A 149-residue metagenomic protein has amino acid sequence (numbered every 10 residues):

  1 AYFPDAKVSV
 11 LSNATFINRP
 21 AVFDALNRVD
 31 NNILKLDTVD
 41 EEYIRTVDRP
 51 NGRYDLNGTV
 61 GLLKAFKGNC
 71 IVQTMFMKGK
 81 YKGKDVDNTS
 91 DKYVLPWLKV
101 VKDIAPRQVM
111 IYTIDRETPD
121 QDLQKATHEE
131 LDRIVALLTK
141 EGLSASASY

Functional and structural regions predicted by a protein language model:
A1-Y112, E117-Q124: Conserved AdoMet/S-adenosylmethionine-binding subsite of the radical SAM
T127-Y149: Binuclear metal-ion centers of metallo-dependent hydrolases, dominated by the metallo-beta-lactamase
